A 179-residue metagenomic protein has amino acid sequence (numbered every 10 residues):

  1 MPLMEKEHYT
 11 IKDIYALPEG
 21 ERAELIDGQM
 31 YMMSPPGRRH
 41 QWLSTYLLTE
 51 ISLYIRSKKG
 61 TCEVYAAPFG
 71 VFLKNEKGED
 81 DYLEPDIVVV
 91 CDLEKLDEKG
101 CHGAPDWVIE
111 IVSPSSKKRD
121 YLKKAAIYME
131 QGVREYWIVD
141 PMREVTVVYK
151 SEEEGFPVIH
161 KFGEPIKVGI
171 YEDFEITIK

Functional and structural regions predicted by a protein language model:
M1-K179: Gly/Pro/Ser/Thr-rich low-complexity, intrinsically disordered segments predominantly at protein N-termini
